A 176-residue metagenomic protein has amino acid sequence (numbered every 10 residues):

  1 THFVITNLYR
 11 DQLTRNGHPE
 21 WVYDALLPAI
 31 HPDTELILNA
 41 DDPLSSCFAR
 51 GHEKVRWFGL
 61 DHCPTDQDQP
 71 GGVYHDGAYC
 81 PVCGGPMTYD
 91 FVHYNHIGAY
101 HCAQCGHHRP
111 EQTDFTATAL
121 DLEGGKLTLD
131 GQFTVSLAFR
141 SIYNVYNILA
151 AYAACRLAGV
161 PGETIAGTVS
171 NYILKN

Functional and structural regions predicted by a protein language model:
T1-D90: Flexible active-site lid/hinge loop adjacent to a nucleotide/diphosphate and Mg2+-phosphate binding pocket
F58-N176: Adenine nucleotide phosphate-binding catalytic loops in nucleotide-utilizing enzymes
